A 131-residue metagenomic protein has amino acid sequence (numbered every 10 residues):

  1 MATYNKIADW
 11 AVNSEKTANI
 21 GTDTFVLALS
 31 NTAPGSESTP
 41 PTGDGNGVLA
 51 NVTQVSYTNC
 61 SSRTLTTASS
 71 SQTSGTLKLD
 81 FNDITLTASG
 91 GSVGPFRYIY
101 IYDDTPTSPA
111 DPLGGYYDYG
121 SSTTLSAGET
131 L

Functional and structural regions predicted by a protein language model:
M1-R97, D104-L131: Small cysteine-rich, disulfide-bonded extracellular modules of the LU/uPAR three-finger superfamily and closely related
